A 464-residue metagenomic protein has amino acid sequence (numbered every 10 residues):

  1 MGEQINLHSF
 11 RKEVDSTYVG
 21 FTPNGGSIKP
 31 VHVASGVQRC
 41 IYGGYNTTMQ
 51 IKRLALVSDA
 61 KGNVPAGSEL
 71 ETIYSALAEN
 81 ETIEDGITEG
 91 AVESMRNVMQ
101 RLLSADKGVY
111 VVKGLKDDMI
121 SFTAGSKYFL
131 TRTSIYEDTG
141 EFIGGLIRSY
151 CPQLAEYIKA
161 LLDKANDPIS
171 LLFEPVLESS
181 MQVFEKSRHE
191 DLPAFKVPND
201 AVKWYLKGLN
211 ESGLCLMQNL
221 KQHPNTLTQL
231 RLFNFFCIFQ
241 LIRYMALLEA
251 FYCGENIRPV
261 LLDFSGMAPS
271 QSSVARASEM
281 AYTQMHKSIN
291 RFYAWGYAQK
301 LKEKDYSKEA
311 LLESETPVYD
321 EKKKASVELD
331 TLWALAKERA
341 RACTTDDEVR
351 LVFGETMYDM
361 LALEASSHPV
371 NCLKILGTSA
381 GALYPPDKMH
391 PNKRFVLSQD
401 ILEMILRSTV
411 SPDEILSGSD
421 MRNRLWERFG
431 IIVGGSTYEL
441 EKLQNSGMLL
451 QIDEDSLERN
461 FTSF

Functional and structural regions predicted by a protein language model:
M1-V109: Charged, amphipathic alpha-helical stretches
N80-G254: Long, mid-chain structured domain cores
K207-L335: Long, internal scaffold/assembly segments composed of regular secondary structure
E313-V396: Long, low-complexity, charged/polar intrinsically disordered regions in eukaryotic proteins
K374-D400, E441-F464: Charged low-complexity interaction tracts in eukaryotic proteins
V396-E414: Positively charged, polyanion-binding regions of nucleic-acid-associated proteins
P412-R428, I432: Short acidic, hydrophobic short linear motifs in intrinsically disordered regions
G430-N445: Short amphipathic alpha-helical interaction segments
